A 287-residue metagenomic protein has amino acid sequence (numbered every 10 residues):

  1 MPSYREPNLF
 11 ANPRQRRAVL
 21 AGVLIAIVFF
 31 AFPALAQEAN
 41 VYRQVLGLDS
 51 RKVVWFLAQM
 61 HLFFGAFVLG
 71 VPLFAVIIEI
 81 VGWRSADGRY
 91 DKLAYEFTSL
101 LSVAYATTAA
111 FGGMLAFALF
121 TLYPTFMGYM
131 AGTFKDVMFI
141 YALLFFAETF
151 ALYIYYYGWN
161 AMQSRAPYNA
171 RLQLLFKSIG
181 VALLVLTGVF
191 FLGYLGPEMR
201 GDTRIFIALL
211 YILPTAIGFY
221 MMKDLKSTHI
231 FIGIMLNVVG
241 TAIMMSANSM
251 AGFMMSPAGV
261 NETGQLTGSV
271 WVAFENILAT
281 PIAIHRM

Functional and structural regions predicted by a protein language model:
M1: Beta-rich carbohydrate-recognition modules and glycan-binding surfaces
Y4-L20: Bacterial N-terminal signal peptides that target proteins for export
R5-E6, I25-V28, T187: N-terminal leader/targeting signatures
N12, F32-M287: Polytopic transmembrane helical bundles with strong interfacial aromatic enrichment
R17-L24, K177: Sec-dependent N-terminal signal peptides
G22-L24, A31-A34: Cleavable N-terminal signal peptides
